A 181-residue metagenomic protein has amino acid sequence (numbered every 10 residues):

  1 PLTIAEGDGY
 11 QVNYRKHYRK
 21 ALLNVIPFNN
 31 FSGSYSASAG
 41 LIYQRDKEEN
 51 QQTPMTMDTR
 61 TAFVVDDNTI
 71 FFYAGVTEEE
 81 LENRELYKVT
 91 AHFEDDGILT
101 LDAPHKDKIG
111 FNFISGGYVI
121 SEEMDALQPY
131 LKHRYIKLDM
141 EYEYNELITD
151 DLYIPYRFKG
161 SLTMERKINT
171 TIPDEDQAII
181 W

Functional and structural regions predicted by a protein language model:
T3-W181: Intrinsically disordered, low-complexity regulatory regions in eukaryotic proteins
